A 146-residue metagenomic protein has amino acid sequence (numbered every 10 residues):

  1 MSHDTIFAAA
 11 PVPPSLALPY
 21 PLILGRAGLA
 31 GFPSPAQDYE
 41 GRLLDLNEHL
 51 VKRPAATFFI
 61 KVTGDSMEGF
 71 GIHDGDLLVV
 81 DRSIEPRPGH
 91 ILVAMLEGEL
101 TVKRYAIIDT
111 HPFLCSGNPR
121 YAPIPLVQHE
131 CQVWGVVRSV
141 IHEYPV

Functional and structural regions predicted by a protein language model:
M1-E68, E99-L100, I107, H111 (+3 more regions): Short, positionally conserved secondary-structure boundary motifs
A55-T57, R87-L92: Short, hydrophobic/aromatic-rich segments at coil-to-beta transitions
G75-D76, H90: Structural motif
L96-T101, C131-Q132: Short coil-to-beta-strand transition motifs
F113-P119: Catalytic Cys-His active-site segments of thiol-dependent hydrolases/isopeptidases
